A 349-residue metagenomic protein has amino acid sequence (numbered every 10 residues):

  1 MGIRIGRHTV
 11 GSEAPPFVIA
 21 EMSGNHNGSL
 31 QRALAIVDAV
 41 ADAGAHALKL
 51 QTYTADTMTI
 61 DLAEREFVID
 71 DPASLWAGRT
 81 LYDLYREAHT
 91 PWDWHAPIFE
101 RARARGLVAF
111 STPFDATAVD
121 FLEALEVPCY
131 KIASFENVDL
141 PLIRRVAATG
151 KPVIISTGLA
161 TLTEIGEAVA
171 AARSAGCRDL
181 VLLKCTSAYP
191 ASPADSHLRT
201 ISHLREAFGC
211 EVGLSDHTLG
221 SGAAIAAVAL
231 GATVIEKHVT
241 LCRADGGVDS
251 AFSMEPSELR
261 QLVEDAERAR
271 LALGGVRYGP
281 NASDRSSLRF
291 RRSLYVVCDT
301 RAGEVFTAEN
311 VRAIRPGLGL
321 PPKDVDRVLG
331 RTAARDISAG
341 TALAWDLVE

Functional and structural regions predicted by a protein language model:
M1-E349: Catalytic cores and adjacent flexible loops of soluble metabolic enzymes that perform enolate/carbanion chemistry on
